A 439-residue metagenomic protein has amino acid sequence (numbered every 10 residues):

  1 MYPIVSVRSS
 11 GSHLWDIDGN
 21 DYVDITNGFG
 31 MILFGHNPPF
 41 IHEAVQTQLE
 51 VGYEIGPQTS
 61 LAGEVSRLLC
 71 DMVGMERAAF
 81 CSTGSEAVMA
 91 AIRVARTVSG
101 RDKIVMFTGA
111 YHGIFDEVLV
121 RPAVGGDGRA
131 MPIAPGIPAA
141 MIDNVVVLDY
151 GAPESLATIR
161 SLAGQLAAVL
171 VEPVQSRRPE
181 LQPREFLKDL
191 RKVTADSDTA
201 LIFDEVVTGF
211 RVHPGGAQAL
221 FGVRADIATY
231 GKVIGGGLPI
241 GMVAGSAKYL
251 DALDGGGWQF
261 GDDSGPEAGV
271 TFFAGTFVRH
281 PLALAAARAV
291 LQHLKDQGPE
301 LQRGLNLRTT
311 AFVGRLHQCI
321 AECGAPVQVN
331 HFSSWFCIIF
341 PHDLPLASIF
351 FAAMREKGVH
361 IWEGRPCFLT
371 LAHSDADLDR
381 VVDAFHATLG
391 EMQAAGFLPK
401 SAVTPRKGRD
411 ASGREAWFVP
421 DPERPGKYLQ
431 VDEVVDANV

Functional and structural regions predicted by a protein language model:
M1-P405: Conserved N-terminal phosphate-binding loop of PLP-dependent enzymes in the Aspartate aminotransferase
P405-V439: Signature of WW domains and closely related Tyr/Trp-rich beta-sheet microdomains in eukaryotic regulatory proteins
